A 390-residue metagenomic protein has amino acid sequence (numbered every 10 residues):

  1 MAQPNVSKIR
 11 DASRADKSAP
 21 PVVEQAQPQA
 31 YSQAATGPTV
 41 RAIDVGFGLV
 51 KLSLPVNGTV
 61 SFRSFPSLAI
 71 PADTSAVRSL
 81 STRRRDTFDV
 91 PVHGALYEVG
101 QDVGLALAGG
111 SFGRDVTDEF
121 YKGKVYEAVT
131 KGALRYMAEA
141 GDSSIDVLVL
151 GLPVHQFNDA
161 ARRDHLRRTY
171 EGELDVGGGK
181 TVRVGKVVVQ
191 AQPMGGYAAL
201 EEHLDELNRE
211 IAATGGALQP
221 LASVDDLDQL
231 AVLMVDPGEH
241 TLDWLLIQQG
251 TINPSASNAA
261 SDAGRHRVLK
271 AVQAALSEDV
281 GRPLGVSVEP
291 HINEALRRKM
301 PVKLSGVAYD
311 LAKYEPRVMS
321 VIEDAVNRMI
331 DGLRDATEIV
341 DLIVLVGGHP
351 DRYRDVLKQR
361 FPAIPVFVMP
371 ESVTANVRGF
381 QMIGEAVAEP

Functional and structural regions predicted by a protein language model:
A2-V232, T251-R265, K299-P390: Nucleotide/phosphate-binding catalytic cleft detector across ATP-hydrolyzing and phosphate-transferring enzymes
A231-A295: Aromatic-anchored, glycine/proline-accented short structural segments that stabilize local strand-turns or short
